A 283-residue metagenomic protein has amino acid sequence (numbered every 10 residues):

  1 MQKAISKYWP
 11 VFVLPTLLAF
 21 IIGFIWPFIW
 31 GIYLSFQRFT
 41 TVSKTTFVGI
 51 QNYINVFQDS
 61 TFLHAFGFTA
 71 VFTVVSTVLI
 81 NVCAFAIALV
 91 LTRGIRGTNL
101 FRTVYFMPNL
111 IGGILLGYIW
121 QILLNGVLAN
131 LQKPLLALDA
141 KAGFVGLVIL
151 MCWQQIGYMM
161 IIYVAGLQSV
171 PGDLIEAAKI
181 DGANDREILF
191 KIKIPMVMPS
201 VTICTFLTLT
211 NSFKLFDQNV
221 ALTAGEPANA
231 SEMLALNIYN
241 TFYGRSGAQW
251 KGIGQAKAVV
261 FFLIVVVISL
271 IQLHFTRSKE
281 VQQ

Functional and structural regions predicted by a protein language model:
Q2-Q283: A structural signal for multi-pass alpha-helical bundles of membrane permease subunits that mediate small-molecule
